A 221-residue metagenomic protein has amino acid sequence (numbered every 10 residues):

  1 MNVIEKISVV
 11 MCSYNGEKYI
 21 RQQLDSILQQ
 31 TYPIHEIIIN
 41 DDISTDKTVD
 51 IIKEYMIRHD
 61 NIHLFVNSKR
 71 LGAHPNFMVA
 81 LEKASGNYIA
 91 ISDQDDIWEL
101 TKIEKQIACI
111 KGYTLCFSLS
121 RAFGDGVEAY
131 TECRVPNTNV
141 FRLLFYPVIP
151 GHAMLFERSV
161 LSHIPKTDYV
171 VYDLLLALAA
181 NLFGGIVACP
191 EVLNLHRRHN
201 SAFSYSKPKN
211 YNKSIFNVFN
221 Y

Functional and structural regions predicted by a protein language model:
E5-S8, E36, L175: Cell-envelope/extracellular polymer assembly enzymes that use nucleotide-activated donors
G16-Q29: Short, well-formed alpha-helical segments that are part of the catalytic scaffolds of diverse glycosyltransferases
Y19-R21, D46-E54, T101: Acidic helix N-cap motif at the loop->helix transition within catalytic regions of sugar-transfer enzymes
D41-D50, K69: A conserved acidic beta->alpha catalytic loop
N67-A84: Glycine-rich, basic loop-to-helix element that forms the pyrophosphate-binding segment of sugar-nucleotide handling
E82, P136-N210: Conserved nucleotide-sugar donor-binding catalytic segment
I89: Short aromatic/hydrophobic "clamp" motif used to bind/position activated sugar donors
I97, T101-Y130: Conserved donor NDP-sugar-binding/catalytic core segment of glycosyltransferases
